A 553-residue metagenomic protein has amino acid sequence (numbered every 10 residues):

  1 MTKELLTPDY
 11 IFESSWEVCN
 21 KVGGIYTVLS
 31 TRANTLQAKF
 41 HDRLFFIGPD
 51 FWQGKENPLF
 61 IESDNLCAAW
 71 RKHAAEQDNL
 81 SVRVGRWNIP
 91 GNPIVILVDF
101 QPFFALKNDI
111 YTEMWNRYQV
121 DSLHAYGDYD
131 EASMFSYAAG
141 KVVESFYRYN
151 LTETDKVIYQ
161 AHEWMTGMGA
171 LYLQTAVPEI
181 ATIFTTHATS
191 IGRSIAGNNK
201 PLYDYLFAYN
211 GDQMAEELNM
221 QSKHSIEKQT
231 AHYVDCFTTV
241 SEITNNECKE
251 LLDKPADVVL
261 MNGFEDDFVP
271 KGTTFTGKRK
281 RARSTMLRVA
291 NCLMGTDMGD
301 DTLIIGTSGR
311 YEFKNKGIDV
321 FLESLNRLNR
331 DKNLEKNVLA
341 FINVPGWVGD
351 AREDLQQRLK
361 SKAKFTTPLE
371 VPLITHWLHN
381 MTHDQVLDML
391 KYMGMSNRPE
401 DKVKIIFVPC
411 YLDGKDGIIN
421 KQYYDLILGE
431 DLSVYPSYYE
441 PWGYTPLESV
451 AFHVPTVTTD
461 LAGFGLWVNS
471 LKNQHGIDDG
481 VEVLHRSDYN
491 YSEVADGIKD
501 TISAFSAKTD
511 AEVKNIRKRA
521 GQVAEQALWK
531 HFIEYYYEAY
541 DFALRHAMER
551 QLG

Functional and structural regions predicted by a protein language model:
M1-G553: Catalytic cores of nucleotide-sugar-dependent glycosyltransferases that transfer UDP/GDP/TDP-activated
